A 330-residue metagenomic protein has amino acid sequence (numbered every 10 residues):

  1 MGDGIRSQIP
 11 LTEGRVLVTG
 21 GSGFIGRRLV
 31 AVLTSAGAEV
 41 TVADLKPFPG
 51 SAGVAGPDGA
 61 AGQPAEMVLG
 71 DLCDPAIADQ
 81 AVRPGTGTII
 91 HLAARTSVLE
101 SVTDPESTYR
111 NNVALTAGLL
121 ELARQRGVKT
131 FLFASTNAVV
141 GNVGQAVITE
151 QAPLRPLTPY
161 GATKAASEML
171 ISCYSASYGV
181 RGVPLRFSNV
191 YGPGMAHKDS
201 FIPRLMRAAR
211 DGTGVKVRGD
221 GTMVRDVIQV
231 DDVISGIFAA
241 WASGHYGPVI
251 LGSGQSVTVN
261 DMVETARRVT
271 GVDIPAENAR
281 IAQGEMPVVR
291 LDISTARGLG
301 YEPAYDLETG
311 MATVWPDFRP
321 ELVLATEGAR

Functional and structural regions predicted by a protein language model:
M1-E13: A short, basic/flexible loop-to-alpha-helix module at the beginning of a structural domain
G4, A209-R330: C-terminal substrate-binding subdomain of Rossmann-fold SDR/epimerase-dehydratase oxidoreductases
V16-A36: N-terminal Rossmann NAD(P)H-binding glycine-rich loop of SDR-like oxidoreductase domains
T19, A43, I89-L92, F131-N137 (+1 more regions): SDR active-site strand-loop-helix element
A38-P49: Conserved glycine-rich Rossmann-like NAD(P)H-binding loop of the short-chain dehydrogenase/reductase
G59-D74: Rossmann-fold cofactor-recognition segment
L72-N111: NAD(P)H-binding glycine-rich loop region in Rossmannoid oxidoreductase-like domains and their noncatalytic homologs
T103-E121, Q125, K129-T130, V139-P184 (+2 more regions): Catalytic helix-loop patch of NAD(P)-dependent Rossmann-fold dehydrogenases
